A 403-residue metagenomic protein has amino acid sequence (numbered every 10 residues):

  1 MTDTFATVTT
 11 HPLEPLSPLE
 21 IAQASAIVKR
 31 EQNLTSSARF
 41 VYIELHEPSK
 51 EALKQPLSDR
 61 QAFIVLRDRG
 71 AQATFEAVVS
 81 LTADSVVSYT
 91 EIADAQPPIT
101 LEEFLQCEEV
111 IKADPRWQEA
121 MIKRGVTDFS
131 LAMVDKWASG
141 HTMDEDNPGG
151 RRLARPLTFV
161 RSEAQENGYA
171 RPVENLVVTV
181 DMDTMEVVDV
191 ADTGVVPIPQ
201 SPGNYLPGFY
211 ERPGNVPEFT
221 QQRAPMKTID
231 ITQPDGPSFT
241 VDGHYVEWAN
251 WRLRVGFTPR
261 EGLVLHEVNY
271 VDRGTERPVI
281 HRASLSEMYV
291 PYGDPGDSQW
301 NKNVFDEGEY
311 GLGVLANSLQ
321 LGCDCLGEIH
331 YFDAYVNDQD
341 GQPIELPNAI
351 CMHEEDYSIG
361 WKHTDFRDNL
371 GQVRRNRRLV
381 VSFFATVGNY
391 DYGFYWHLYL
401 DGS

Functional and structural regions predicted by a protein language model:
M1-K29, T35, P197-A224: N-terminal pre-domain segments of enzymes
T2-P12, D84-A95: Acidic/histidine-rich, surface-exposed loop or edge segments in extracytoplasmic proteins
F5-G70: N-terminal-proximal low-complexity accessory segments that begin disordered and transition into the first
S25, I43-S49, L66-D68, L81 (+3 more regions): Aromatic/pi-system hotspot detector in well-structured domains
A38-Y42, V86, V187, L265: A structural signal for short, hydrophobic beta-strand segments that form beta-sheets in beta-rich/all-beta domains
F40, D59-F63, T74, Y245 (+2 more regions): A common structural microfeature
F63-I92, V177-V180: Amphipathic N-proximal alpha-helical interface segments
D94-S403: Beta-strand/loop-rich accessory regions of lumenal/periplasmic or secreted enzymes, predominantly carbohydrate-active
